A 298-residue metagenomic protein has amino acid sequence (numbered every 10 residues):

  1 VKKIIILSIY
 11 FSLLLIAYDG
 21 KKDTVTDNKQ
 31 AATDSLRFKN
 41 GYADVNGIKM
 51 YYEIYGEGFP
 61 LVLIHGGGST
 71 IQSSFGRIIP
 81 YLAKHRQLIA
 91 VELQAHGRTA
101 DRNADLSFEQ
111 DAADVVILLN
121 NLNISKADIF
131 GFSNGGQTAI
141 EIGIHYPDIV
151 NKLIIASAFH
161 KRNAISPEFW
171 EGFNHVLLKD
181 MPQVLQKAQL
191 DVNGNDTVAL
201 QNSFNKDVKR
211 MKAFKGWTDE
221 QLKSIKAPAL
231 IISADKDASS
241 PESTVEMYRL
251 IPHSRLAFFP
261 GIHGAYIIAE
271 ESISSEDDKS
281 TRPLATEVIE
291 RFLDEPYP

Functional and structural regions predicted by a protein language model:
I4-L61, H85, E287-P298: Alpha/beta-hydrolase fold catalytic core
I48-R98: Conserved HGGG/HGGXW glycine-rich cap/lid loop of the alpha/beta-hydrolase fold
A90-F130, I273-T281: Active-site loop/oxyanion-hole signature of alpha/beta-hydrolase fold enzymes
Q137-H145, N151-M181: Flexible "cap/lid" loop of the alpha/beta hydrolase fold
N205-Q221, D235: Active-site nucleophile elbow and catalytic-triad environment of alpha/beta-hydrolase enzymes
I225, I231-S233: Short beta-strand/loop motif that positions the catalytic acidic residue of the alpha/beta-hydrolase fold
A238-S243: Conserved alpha/beta-hydrolase "acid-adjacent" motif
G261-P298: Catalytic active-site module of serine/aspartate enzymes centered on a nucleophile-bearing elbow/loop
